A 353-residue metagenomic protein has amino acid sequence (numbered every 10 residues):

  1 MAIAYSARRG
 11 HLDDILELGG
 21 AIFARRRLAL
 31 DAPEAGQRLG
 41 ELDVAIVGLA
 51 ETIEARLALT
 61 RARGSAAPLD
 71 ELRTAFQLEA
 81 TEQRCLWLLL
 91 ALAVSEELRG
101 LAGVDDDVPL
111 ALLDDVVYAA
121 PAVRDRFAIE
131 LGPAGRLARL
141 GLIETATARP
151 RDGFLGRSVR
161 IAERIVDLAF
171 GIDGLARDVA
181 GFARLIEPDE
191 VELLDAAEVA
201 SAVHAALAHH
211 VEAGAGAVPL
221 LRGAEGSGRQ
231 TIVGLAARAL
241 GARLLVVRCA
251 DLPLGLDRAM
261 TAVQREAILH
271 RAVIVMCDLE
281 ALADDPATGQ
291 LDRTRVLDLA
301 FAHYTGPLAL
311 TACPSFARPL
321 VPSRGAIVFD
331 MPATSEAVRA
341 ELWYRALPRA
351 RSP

Functional and structural regions predicted by a protein language model:
M1-S352: Intrinsically disordered, low-complexity N-terminal extensions of AAA+/P-loop NTPases that precede the structured
